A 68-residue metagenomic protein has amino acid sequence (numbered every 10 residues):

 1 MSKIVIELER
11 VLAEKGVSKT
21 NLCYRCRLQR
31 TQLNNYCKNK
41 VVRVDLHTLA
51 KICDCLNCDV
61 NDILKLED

Functional and structural regions predicted by a protein language model:
M1-S18: A short, Lys/Arg-rich alpha-helix, primarily the initiator
R10, N35, L64-D68: Short, charged recognition helix plus adjacent turn of helix-turn-helix-like nucleic-acid-binding domains
L12, C23, C53: The alpha-helix within a helix-turn-helix
N21, Q32, D62: Residues in the helix-turn-helix
C26, C37, T48, E67: DNA major-groove recognition helix of helix-turn-helix
L28-R43: Recognition helix of helix-turn-helix/homeodomain-like DNA-binding domains that insert into the DNA major groove
H47-D62: DNA major-groove recognition helix of helix-turn-helix/homeodomain DNA-binding modules
